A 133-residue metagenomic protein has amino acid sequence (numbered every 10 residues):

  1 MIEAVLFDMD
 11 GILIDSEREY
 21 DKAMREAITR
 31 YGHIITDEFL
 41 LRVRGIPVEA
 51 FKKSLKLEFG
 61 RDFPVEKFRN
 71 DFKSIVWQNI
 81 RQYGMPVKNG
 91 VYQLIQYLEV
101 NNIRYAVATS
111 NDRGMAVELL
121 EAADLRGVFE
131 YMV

Functional and structural regions predicted by a protein language model:
M1-L41: Active-site neighborhood of HAD-like aspartate-dependent phosphohydrolases
E19, A50, P86, Q93 (+1 more regions): Short alpha-helical
M24, V91-L120: Substrate-recognition element of Asp-dependent hydrolases with the DxDx(T/V) motif
A27-I28, P47-D62, L119: Helix-loop "lid/cap" segments that line or gate small-molecule binding pockets
I34, K56-Y92, N101: Metal-dependent phosphoesterase signature
F39-R44, N70, L125-V133: A short, structured active-site edge motif that brings together acidic residues
G84-P86, A106, D112-V133: Substrate-recognition "cap/lid" segment bordering the active-site pocket of phosphatases
